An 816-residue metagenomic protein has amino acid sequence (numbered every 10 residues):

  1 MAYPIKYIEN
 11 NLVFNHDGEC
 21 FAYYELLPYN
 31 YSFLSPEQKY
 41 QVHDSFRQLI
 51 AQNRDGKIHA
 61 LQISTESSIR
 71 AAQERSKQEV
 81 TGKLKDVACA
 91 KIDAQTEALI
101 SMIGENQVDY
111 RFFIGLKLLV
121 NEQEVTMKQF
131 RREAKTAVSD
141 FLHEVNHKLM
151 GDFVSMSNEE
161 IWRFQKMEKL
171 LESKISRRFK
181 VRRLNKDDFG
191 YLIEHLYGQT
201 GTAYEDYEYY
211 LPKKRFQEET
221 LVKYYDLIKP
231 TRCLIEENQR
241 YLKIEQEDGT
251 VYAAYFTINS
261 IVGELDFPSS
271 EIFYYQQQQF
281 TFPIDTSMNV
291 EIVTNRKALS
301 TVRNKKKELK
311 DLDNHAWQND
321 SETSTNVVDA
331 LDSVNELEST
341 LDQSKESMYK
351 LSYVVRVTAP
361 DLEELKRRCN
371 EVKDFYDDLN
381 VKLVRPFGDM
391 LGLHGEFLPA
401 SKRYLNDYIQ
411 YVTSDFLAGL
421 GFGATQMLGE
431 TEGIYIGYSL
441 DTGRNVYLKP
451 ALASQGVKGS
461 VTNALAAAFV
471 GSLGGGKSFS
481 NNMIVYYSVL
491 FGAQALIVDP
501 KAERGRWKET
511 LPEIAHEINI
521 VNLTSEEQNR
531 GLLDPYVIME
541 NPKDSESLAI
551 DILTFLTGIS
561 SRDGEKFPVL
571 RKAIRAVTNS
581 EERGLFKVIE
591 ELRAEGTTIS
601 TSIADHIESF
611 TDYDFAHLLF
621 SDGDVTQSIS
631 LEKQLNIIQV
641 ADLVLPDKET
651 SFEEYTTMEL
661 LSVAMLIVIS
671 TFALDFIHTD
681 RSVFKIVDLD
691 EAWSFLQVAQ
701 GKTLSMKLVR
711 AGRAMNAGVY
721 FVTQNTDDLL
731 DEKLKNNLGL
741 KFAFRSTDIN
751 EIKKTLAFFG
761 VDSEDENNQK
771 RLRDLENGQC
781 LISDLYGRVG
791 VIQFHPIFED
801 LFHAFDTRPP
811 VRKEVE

Functional and structural regions predicted by a protein language model:
M1-Y411, G421-F422: Extended, folded cores of ATP/NTP-driven motor/assembly subunits in large transport and secretion machines
P36-R54, Q277-F280, V293-S300, V381-K382 (+5 more regions): P-loop NTPase motor domains
R54-K57, Y110, F491-A493, M715-A717 (+2 more regions): Short glycine-/polar-rich loops that comprise or flank the Walker A/P-loop and associated switch/sensor motifs
L61-S76, G82-K83, D93, I103 (+1 more regions): Switch/coupling segment of Walker-type NTPase motor domains
S101-M102, N541-K587, L729-E816: P-loop NTPase motor core of the ASCE superfamily
T126, L440-A453, K458-G471, I484 (+2 more regions): Charge-patterned, long linear interaction tracts outside catalytic cores
D313-H315, A451-V485, V498-G505, V521-E526 (+2 more regions): Conserved P-loop NTPase motor cores
